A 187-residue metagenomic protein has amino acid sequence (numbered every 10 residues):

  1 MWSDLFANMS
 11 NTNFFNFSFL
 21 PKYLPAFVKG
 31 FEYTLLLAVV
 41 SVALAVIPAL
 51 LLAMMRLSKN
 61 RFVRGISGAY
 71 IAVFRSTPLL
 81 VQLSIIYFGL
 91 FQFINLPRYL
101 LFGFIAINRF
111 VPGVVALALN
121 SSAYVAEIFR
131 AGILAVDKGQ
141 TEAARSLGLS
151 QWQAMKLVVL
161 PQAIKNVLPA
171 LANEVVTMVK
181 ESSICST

Functional and structural regions predicted by a protein language model:
M1-T187: Transmembrane alpha-helices and adjacent helix-loop boundaries
